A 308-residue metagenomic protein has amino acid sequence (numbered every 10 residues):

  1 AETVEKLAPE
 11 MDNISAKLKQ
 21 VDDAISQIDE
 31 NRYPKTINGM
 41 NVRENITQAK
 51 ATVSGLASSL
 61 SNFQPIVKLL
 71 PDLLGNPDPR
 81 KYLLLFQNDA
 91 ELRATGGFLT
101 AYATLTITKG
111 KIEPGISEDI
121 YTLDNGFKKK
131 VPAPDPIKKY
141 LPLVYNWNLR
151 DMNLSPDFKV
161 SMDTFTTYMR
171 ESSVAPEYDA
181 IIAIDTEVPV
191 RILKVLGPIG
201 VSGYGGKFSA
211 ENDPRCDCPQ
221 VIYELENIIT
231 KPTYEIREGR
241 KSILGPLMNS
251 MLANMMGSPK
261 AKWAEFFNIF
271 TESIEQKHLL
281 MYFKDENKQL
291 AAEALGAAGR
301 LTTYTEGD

Functional and structural regions predicted by a protein language model:
A1-D308: Non-catalytic, solvent-exposed segments at the cell envelope interface
